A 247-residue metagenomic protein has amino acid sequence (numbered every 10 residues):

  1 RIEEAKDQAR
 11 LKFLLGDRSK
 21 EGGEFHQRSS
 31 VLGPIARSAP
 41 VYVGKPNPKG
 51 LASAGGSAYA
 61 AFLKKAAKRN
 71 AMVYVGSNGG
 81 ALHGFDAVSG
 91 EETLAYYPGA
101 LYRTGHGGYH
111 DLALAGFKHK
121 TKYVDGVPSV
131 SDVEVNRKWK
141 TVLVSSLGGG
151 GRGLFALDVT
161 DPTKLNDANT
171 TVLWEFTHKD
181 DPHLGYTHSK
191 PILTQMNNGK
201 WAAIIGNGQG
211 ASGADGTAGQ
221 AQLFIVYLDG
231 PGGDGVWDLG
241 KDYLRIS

Functional and structural regions predicted by a protein language model:
R1-S247: A fold-level detector for beta-propeller and closely related beta-sheet-rich head/sensor domains
